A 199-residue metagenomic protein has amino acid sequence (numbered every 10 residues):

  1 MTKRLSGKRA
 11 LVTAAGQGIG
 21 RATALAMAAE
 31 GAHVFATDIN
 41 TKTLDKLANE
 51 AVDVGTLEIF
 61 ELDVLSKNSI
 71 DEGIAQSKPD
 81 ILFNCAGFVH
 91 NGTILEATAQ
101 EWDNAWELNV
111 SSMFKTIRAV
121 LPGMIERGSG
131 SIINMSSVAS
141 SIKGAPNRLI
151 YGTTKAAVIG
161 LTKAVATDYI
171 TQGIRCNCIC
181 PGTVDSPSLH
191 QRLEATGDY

Functional and structural regions predicted by a protein language model:
G16-Q17: Conserved glycine-rich cofactor-binding loop
T93-I94, E101-W106, L189: Substrate-binding pocket helix/loop in short-chain dehydrogenase/reductase
A97, K143-G152, A164, R192: Active-site loop-to-helix junction immediately N-terminal to the catalytic Tyr of the SDR YXXXK motif in Rossmann-fold
I117, T154, T162: Active-site helix of classical SDR
P122, T167-D168: Alpha-helical segment proximal to the catalytic Tyr-Lys
S137: Residue(s) in the substrate-gating loop at a strand-loop-helix junction that position the organic substrate next
P181-Q191, A195: Short, flexible catalytic-loop segment of classical short-chain dehydrogenase/reductase
